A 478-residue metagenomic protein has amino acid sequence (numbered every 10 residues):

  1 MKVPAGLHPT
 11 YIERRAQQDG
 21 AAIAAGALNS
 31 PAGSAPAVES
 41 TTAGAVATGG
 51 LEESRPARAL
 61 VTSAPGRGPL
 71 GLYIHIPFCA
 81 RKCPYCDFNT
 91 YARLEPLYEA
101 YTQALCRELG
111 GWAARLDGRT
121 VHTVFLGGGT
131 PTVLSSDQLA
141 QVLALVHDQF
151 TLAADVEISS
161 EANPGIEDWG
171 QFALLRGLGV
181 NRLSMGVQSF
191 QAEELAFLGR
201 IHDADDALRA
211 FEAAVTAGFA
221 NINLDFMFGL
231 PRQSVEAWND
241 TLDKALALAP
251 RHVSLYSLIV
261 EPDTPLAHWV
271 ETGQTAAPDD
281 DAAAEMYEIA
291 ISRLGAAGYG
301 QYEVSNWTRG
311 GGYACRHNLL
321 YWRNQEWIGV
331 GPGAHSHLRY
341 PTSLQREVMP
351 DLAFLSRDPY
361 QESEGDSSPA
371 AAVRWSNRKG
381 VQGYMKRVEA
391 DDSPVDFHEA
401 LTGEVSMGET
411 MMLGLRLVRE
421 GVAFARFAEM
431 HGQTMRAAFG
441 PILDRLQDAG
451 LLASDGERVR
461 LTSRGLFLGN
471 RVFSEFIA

Functional and structural regions predicted by a protein language model:
M1-L72, G118: N-terminal [4Fe-4S]-dependent radical SAM core
R55, V61-G71, T90-R115, R119-Q433: C-terminal scaffold of the Radical SAM
H75-T90: Local cysteine-cluster metal-coordination motifs and their immediate loop/turn environment, predominantly Fe-S cluster
A423-A425, A437-A438, S454: Extended hydrophobic-aromatic, low-complexity segments
Q433-R445: Short amphipathic alpha-helical interaction segments
Q447-E457: A short, conserved structural fragment
R458-T462: Minor-groove-contacting beta-hairpin "wing" of winged helix-turn-helix DNA-binding domains
R464-A478: Short, amphipathic alpha-helical interaction segments positioned at domain boundaries
